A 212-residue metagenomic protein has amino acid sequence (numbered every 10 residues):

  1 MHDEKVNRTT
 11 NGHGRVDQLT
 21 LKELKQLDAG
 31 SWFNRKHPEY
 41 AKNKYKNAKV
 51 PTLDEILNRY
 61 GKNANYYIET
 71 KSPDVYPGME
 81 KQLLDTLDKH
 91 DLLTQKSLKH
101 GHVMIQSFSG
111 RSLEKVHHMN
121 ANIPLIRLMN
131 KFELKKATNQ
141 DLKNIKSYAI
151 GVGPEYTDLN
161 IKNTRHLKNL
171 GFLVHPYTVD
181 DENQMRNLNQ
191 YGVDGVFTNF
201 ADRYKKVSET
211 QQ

Functional and structural regions predicted by a protein language model:
H2-N122, Y148, P154-T157, K168-L170: Metal-dependent phosphodiesterase/phospholipase catalytic core, i.e., the His/Asp/Glu-rich active-site region
Y40-K46, P124-Q212: C-terminal active-site rim and adjoining tail of enzyme catalytic domains
